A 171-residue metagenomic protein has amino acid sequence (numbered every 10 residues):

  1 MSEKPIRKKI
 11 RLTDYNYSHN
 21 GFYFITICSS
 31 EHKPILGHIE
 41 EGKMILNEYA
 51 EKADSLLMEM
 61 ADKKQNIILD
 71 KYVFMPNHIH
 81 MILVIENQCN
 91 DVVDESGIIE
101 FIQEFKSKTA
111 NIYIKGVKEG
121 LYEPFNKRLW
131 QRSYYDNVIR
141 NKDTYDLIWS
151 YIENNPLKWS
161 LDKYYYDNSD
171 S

Functional and structural regions predicted by a protein language model:
M1-S171: Short catalytic/metal-binding and nucleic-acid-binding patches
